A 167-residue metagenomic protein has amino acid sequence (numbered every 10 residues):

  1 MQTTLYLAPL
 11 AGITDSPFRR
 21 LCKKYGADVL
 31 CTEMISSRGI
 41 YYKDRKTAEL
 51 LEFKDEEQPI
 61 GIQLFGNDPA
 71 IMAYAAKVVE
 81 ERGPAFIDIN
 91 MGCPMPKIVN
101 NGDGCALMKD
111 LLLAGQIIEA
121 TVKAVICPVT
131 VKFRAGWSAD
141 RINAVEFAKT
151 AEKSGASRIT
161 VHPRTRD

Functional and structural regions predicted by a protein language model:
M1-T4, R38-P59, C93, I98-N101 (+1 more regions): N-terminal small/glycine-rich loop or linker at the start of catalytic domains across soluble metabolic enzymes
T4-Y6, V29-C31, P59-Q63, F86-D88 (+2 more regions): Structural preference for beta-strand elements that scaffold enzyme active sites
L7-P9, F65, W137, D167: Short, flexible loop segments at the rims of nucleotide/cofactor-binding pockets, characterized by
L10-A85: Glycine-rich, positively charged N-terminal anion/phosphate-binding segment
L21-K24, A70-D103, L107, L111-D167: Alpha/beta enzyme core
